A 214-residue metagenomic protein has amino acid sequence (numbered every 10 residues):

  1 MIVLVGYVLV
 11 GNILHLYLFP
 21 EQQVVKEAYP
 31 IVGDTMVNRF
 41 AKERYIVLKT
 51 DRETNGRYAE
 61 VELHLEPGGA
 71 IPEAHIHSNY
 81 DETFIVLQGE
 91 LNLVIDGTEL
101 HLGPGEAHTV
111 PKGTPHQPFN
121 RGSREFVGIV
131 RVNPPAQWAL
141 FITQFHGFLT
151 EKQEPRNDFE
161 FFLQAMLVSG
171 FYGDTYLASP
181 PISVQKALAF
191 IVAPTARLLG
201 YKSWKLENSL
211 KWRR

Functional and structural regions predicted by a protein language model:
M1-A41, T50-Y58, G69-A74, Y80 (+1 more regions): Jelly-roll (double-stranded beta-helix
K49, E62-H64: Short amphipathic
F84: Structured binding elements
L87-Q88: A cytosolic small-molecule/anion-sensing beta-strand core signal
